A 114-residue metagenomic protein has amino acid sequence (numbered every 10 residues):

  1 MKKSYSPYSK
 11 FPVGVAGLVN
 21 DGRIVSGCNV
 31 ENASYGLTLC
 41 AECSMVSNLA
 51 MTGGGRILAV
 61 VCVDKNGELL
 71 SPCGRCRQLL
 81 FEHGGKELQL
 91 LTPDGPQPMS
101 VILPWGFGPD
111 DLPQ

Functional and structural regions predicted by a protein language model:
M1-S6, T52-Q114: C-terminal binding/interaction regions
Y8-V19: Short beta-strand scaffold segments in enzyme catalytic cores
V15, C28, L37, R75: Gly/Ser/Thr-rich helix-start
L18-N20, N29-V30: Histidine- and/or cysteine-centered catalytic micro-motif in compact active-site loops
N29-C43: Compact, glycine-rich, soluble single-domain proteins
E42-V46, C73: A general structural signal for well-ordered alpha-helical segments in protein cores
L49: Basic DNA-binding helix
